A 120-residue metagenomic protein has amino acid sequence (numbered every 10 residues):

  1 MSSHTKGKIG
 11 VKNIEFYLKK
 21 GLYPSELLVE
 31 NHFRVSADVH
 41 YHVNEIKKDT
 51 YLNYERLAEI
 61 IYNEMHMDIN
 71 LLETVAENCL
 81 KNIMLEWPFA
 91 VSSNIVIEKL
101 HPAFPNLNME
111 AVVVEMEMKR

Functional and structural regions predicted by a protein language model:
M1-R120: N-terminal, polar/charged subdomain of small-to-medium soluble alpha/beta proteins
